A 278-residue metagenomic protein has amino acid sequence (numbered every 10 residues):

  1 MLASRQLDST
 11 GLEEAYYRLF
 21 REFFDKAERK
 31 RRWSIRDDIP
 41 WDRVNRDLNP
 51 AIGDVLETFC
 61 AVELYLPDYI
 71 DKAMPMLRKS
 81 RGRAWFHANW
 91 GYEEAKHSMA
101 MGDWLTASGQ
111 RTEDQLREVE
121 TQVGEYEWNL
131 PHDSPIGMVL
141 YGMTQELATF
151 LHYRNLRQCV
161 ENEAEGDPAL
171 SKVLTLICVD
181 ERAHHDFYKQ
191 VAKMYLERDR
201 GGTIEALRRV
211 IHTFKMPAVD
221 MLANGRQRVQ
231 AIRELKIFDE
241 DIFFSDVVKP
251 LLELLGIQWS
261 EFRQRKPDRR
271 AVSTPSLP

Functional and structural regions predicted by a protein language model:
M1-P278: Non-heme di-metal
